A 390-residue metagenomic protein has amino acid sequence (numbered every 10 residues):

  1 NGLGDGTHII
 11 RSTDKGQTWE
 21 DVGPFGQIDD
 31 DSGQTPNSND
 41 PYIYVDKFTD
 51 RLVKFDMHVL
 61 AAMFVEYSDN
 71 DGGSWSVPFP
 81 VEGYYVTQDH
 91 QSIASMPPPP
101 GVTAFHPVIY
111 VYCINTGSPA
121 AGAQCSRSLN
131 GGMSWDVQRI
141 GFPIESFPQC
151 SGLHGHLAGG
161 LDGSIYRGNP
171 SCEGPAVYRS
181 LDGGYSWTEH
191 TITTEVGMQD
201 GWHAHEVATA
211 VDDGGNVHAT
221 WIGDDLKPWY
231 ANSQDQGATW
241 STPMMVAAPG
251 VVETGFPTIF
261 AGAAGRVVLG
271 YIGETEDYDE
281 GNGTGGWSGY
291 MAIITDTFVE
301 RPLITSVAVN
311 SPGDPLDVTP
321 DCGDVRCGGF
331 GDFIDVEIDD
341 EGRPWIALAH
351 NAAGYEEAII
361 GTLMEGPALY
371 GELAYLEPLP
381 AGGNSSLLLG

Functional and structural regions predicted by a protein language model:
N1-G390: Extracellular, repeat-based ectodomains that mediate carbohydrate processing or recognition
